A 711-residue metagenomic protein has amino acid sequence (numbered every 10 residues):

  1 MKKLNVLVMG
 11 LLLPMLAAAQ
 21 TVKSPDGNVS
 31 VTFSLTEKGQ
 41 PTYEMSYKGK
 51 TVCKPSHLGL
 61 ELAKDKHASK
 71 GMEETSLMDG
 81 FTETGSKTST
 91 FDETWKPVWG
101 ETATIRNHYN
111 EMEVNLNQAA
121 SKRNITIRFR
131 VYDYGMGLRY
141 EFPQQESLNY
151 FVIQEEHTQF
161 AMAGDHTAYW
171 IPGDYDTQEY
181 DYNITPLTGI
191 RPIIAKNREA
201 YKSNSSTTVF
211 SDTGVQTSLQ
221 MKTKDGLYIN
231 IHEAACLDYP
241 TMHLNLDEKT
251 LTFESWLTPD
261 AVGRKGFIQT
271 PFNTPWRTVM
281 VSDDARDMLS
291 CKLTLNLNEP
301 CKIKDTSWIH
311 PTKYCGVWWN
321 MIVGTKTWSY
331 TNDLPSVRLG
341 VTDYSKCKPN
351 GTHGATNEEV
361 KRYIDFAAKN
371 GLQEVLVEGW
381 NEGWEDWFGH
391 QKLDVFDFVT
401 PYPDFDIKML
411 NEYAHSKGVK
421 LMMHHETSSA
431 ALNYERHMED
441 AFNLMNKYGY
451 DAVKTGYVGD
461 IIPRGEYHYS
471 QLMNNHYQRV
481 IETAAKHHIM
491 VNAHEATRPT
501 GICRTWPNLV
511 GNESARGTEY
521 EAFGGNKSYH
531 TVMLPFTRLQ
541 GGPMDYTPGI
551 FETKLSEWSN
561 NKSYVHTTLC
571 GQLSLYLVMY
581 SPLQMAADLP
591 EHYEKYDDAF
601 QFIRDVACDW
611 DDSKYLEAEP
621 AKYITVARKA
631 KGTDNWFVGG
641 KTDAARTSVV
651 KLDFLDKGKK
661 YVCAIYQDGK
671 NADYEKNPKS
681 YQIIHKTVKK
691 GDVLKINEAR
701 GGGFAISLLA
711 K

Functional and structural regions predicted by a protein language model:
M1-T21: Bacterial Sec-dependent N-terminal signal peptides
T21-K304: N-terminal accessory beta-strand-rich subdomains and adjacent acidic, glycine-rich linkers that precede catalytic cores
Q269-R362, N370, E374: An acidic-aromatic substrate-binding cleft motif
E359-W380, K447-D451: Catalytic domains of carbohydrate-active enzymes, especially glycoside hydrolases
E378-T568: Aromatic- and carboxylate-enriched substrate-binding clefts and catalytic-loop regions of carbohydrate-active enzymes
C570-E617: Catalytic cores of secreted or luminal carbohydrate-active enzymes
P620-V662, F704-A705: Carbohydrate-binding surface patches
H685-K711: C-terminal beta-strand-rich structural cap/linker in extracellular carbohydrate-active enzymes
